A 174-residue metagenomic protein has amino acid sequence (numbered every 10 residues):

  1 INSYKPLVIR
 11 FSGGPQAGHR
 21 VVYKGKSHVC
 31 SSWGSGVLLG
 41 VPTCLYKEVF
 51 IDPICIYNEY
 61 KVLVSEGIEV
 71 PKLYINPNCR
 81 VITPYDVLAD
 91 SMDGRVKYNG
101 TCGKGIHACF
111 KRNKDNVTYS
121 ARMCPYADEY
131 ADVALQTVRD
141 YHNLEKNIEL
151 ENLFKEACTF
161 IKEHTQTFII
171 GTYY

Functional and structural regions predicted by a protein language model:
I1-Y174: Non-transmembrane, aqueous-exposed alpha-helical and coiled segments at domain scale
